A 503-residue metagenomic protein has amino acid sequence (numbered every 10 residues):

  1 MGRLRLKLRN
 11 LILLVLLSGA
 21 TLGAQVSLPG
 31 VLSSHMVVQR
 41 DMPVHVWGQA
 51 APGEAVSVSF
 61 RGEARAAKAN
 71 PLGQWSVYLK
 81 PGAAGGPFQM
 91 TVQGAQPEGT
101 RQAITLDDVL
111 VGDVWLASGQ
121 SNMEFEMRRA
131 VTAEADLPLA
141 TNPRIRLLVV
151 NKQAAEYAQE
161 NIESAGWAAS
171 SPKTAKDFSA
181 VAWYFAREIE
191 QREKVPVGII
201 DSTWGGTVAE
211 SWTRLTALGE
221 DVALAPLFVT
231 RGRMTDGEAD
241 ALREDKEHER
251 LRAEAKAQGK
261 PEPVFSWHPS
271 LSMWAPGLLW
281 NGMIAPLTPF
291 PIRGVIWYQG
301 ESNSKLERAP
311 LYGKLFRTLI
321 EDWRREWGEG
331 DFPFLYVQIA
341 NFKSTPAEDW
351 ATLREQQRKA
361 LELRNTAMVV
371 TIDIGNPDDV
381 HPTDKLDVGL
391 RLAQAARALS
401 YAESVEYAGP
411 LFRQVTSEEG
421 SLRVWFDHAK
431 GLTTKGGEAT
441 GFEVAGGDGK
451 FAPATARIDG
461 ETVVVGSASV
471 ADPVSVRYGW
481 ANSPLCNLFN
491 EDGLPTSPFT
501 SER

Functional and structural regions predicted by a protein language model:
K7-T21: Bacterial N-terminal signal peptides
Q25-R503: Cell-envelope and extracellular/periplasmic
